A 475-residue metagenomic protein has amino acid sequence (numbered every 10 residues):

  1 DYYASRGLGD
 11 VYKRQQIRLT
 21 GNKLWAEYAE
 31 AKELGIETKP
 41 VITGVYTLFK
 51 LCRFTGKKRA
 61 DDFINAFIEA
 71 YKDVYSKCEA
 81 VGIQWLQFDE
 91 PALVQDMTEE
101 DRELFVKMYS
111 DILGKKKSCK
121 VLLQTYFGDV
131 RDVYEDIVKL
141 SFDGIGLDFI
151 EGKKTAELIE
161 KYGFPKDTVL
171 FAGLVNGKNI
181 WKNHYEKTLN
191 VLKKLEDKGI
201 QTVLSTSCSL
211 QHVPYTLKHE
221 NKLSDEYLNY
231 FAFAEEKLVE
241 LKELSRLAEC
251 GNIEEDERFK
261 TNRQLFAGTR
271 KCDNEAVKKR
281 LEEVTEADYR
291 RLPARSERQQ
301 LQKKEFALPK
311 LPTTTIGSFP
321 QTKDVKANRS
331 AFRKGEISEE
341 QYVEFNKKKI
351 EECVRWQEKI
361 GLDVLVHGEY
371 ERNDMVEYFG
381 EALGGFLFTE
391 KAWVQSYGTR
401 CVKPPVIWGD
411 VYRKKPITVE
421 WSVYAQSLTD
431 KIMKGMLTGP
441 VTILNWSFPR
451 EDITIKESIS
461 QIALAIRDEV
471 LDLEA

Functional and structural regions predicted by a protein language model:
Y2-L8, Y12: Single conserved hydrophobic/aromatic residue that forms the stacking wall/gate of nucleotide- or nucleobase-binding
V11, D256-G268: Active-site loops and adjacent core secondary-structure elements that bind or stabilize anionic groups
I17-L19, C52-E69, L122-F127, K334-K347 (+2 more regions): Active-site mouth loops of central-metabolism enzymes
A31, Y71, C78, E90 (+7 more regions): Conserved, mostly hydrophobic/aromatic
T38-I42, L86-F88, V121-T125, I145-L147 (+5 more regions): Hydrophobic faces of well-ordered beta-strands that scaffold small-molecule active sites in alpha/beta enzyme cores
D101-C119, E240-L241, F386, A392: Alpha-helix-loop-beta-strand connector modules within alpha/beta enzyme cores
K117-S118, E135-F233, E243, L247-C250 (+5 more regions): Catalytic-face loop-and-helix region of soluble metabolic enzyme cores
Y289-A382, F386-A392, S396: Segments forming glycine/polar-rich beta-alpha architectures that bind adenosine-containing cofactors
